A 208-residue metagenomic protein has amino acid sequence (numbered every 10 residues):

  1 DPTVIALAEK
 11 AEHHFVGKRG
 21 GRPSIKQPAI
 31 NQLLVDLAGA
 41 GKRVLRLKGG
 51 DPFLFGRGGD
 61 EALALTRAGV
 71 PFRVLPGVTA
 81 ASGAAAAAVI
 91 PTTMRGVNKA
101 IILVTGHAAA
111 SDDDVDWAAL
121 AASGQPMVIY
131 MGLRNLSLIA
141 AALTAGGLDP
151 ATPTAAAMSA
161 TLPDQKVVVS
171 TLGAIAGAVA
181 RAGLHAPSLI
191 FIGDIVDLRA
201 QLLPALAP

Functional and structural regions predicted by a protein language model:
D1, V16-S24, V78-A80, K99-A100 (+2 more regions): Short, acidic/turn-prone active-site loops that include or flank metal/cofactor- and phosphate-binding residues
D1-L75, G83, I175-G177, S188: Class I S-adenosyl-L-methionine
E12-K18, G69-R73, T92-I102, G147-A156: Short hydrophobic/aromatic-enriched beta-strand-loop microsegments
G17, G49-G50, G56, G77 (+4 more regions): Glycine-centered flexibility sites
A29, G39-L45, R57, N98-A100 (+1 more regions): A contiguous loop/helix-start segment that scaffolds small-molecule binding in enzyme catalytic cores
A80-T93: Structured adenosyl-cofactor binding patch, chiefly the S-adenosyl-L-methionine
